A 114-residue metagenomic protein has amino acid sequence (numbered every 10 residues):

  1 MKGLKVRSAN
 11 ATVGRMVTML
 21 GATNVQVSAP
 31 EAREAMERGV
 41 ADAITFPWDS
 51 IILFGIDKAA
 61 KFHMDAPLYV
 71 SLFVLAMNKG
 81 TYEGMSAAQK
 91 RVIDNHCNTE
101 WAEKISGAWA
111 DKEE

Functional and structural regions predicted by a protein language model:
K2-E114: N-terminal secretory/targeting leader peptides
